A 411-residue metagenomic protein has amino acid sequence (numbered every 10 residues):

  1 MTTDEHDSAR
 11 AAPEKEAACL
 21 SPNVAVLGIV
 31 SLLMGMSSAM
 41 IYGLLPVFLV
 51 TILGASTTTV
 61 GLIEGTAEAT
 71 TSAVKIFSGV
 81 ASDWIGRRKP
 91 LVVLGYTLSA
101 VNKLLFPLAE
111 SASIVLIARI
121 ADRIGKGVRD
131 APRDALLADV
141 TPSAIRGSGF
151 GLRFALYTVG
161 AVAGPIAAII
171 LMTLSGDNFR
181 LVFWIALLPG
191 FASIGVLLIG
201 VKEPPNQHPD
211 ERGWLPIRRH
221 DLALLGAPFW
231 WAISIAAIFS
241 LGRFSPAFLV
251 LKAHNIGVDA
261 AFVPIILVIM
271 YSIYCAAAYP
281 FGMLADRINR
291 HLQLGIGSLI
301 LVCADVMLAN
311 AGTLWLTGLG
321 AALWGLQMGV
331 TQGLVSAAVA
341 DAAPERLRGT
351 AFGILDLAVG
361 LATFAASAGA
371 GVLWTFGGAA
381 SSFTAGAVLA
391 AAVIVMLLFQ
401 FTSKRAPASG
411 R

Functional and structural regions predicted by a protein language model:
E5-S21, E203-I235: Juxtamembrane intracellular "pre-TM" segments in multi-pass secondary transporters
E14-E68, F229-I266: Helix-loop boundary and gating motifs at the non-cytosolic
V47-I52, A163-L181, A365-S381: Transmembrane alpha-helix termini and helix-breaking/packing motifs in multi-pass membrane transporters
V74-G86, M172, A277-N289, W374: Helix-to-loop junctions at the C-terminal end of transmembrane segments in multipass secondary transporters
P90-L104, L187, L292-M307, A387: Structural signature of the two symmetry-related core transmembrane helices
A118-Y157, A338: Cytoplasmic helix-loop-helix junction between adjacent transmembrane helices in 12-TM secondary transporters
G151-I166, A358-A366: Glycine-rich segments within core transmembrane alpha-helices of 12-TM secondary carriers
L187-P209, M396-F401: C-terminal membrane-cytosol helix-exit motif in multi-pass small-molecule transporters
